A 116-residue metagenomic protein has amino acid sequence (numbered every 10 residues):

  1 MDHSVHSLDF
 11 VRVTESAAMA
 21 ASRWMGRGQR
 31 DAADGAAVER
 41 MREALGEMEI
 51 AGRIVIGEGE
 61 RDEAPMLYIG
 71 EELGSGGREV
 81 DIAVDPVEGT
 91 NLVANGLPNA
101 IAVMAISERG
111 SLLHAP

Functional and structural regions predicted by a protein language model:
M1-A83: N-terminal subdomain of lithium-sensitive/metallo-dependent phosphomonoesterases centered on the IMPase/IPPase/PAP
R78-E88, L92-A115: DPxDG-like acidic metal-binding loop motif
